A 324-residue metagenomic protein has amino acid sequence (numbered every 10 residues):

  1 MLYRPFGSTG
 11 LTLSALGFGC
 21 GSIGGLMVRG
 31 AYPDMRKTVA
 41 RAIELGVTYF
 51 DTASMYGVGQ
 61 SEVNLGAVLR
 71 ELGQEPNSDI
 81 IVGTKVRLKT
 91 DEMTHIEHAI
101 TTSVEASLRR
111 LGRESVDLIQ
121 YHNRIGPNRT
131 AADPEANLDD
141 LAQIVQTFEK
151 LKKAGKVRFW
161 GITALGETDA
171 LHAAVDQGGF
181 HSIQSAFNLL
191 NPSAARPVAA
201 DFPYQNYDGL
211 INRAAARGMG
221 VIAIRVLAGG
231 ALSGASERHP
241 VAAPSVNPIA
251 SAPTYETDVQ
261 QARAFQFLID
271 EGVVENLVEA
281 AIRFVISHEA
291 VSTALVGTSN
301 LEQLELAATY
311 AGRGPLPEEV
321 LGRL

Functional and structural regions predicted by a protein language model:
M1-I80, N188: N-terminal binding-site loop/beta-alpha segment at the start of enzyme catalytic domains that lines or forms
F6, F18, A42, F50 (+10 more regions): Conserved, mostly hydrophobic/aromatic
L11-L16, G46-T48, Q74-I80, G112-D117 (+5 more regions): Short, well-ordered coil/turn segments that N-cap beta-strands
G21-P33, V86-A99, D133: Active-site mouth loops of central-metabolism enzymes
R29-A42, H95-R110, G166-A174, A281: Short, acidic/polar
E62-T84, D140-G155: Alpha-helix-loop-beta-strand connector modules within alpha/beta enzyme cores
L108-P134: Active-site groove signature of glycoside hydrolases
R124-L324: Beta/alpha (TIM)-barrel catalytic core signal, keyed to glycine-rich beta->alpha loops juxtaposed to Asp/Glu that bind
